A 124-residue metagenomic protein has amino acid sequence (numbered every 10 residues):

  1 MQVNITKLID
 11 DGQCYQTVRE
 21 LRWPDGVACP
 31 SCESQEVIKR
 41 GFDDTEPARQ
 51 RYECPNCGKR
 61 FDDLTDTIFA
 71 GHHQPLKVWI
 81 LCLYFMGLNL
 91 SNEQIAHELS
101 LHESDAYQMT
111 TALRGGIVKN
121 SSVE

Functional and structural regions predicted by a protein language model:
M1-E124: Residue-level recognition of single "structural anchor" positions that define or cap local secondary structure
